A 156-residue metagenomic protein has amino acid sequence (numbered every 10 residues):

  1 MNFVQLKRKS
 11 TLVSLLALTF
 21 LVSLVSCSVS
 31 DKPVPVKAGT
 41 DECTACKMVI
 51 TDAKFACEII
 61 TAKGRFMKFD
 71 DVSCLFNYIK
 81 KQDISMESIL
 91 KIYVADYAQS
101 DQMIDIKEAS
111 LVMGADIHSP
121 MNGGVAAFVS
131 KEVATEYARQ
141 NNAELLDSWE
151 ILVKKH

Functional and structural regions predicted by a protein language model:
N2-L15: Bacterial N-terminal signal peptides that target proteins for export
S23-S26: C-terminal motif of bacterial Sec signal peptides marking the signal peptidase cleavage site
S28-S30: Bacterial signal peptide processing site
G39: Short metal-coordination and nucleic-acid-contact micro-motifs, chiefly zinc-binding Cys/His arrays
E42-K81: Post-signal-peptide N-terminal segment of Sec-exported extracytoplasmic proteins
A53-I60, I104-P120: Short aromatic-glycine-(Arg/Gly/Cys) micro-motifs in beta-strand/loop hairpins
K68-I104, L111: Mature extracytoplasmic domains of secretory-pathway proteins
A127-H156: C-terminal partner/receptor-binding element of secreted or periplasmic proteins
